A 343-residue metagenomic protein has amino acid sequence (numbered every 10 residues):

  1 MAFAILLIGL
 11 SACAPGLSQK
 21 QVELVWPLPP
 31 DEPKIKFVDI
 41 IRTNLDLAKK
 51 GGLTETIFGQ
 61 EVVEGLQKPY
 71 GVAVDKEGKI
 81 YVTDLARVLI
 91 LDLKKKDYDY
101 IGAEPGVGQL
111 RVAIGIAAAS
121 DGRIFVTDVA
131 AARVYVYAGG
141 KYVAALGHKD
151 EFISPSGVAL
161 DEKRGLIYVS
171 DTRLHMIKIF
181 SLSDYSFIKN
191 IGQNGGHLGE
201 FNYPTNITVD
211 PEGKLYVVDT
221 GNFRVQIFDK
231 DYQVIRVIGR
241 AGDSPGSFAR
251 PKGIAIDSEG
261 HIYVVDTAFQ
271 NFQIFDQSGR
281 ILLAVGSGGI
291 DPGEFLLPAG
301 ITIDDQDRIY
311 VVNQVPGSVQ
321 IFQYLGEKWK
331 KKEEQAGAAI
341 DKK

Functional and structural regions predicted by a protein language model:
A2-S11: Bacterial N-terminal signal peptides
C13-K343: Eukaryotic scaffold repeat domains enriched in small/polar residues
